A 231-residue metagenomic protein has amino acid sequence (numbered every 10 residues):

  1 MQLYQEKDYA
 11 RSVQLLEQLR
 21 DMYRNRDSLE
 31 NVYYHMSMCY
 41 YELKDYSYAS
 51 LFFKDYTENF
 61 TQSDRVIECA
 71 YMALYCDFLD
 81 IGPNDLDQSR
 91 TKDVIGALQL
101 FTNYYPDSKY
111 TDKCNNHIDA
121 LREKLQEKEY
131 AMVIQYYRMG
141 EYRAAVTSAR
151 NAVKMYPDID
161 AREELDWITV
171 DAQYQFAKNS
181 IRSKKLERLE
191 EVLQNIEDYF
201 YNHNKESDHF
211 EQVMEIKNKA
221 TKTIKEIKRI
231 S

Functional and structural regions predicted by a protein language model:
M1-S231: Acidic, polar-rich low-complexity tracts and alpha-helical solenoid repeat scaffolds
